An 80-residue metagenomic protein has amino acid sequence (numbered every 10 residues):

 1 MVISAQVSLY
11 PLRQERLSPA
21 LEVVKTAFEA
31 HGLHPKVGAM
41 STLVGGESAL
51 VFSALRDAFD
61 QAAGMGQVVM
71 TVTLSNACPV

Functional and structural regions predicted by a protein language model:
M1-V80: Charge-rich, low-complexity N-terminal segments
